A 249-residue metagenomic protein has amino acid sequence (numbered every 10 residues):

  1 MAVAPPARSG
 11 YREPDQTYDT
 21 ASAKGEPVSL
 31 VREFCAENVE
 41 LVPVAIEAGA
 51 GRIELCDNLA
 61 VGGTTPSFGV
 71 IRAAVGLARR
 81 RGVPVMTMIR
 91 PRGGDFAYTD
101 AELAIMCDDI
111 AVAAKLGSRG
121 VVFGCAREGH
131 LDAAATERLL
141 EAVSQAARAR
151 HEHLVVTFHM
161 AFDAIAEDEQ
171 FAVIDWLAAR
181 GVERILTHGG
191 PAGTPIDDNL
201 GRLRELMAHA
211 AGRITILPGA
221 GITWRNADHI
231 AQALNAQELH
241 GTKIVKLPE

Functional and structural regions predicted by a protein language model:
P27-G51, N58-T65: N-terminal pre-domain/capping segments
L30-A36, I53-L55, V85-I89, V121-F123 (+4 more regions): Hydrophobic faces of well-ordered beta-strands that scaffold small-molecule active sites in alpha/beta enzyme cores
E40, L59-R79, V83, A101 (+5 more regions): Active-site-adjacent beta->alpha loops and helix N-cap segments on the catalytic face of soluble alpha/beta enzymes
E40-V44, A97-D109, D163-A179, L206 (+2 more regions): Catalytic cores of alpha/beta
E54-T64, L116-E128, V182-P195, L234-E249: Glycine-rich phosphate-binding active-site loops on the catalytic face of alpha/beta enzymes
I71-V112: Structural motif corresponding to the early beta-alpha repeats
R90-G94, A192-I196, G201-E249: C-terminal alpha-helical cap/extension of soluble enzyme domains
E152-T194: Histidine/lysine/aspartate-rich catalytic loop segments that bind and position anionic ligands
